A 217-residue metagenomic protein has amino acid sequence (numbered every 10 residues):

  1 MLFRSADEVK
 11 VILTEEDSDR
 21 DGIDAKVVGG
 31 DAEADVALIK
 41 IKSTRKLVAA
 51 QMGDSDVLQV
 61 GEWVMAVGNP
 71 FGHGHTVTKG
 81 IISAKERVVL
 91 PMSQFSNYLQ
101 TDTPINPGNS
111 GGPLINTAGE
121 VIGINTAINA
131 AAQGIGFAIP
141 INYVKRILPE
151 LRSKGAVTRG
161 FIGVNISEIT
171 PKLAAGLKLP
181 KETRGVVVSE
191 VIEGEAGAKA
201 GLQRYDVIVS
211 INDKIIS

Functional and structural regions predicted by a protein language model:
M1-Q203, I211-K214: Serine-dependent protease modules
I208: Conserved "HGTGT" condensation-loop signature of ketosynthase/thiolase-family condensing enzymes that catalyze
